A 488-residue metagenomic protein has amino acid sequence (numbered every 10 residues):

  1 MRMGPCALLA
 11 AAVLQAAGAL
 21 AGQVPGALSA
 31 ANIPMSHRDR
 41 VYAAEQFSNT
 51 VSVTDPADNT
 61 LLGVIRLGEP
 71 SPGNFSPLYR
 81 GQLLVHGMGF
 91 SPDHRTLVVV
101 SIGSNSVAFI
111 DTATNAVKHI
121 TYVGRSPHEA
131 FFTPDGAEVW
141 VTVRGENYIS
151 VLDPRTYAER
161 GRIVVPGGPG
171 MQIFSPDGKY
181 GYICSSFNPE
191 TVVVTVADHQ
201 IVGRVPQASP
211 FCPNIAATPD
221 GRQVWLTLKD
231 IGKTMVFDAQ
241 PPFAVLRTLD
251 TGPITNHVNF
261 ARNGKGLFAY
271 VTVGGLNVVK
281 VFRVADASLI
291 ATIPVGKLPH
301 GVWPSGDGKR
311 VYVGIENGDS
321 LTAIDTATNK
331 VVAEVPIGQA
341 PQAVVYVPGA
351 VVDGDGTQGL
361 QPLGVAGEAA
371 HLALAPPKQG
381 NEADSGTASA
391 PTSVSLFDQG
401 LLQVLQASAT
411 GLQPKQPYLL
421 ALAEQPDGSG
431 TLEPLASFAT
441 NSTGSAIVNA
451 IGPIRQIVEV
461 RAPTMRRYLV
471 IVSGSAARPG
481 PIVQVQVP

Functional and structural regions predicted by a protein language model:
M1-L8: Bacterial N-terminal signal peptides that target proteins for export
A12, G18-S389, G400, Q416 (+3 more regions): Predominantly soluble domains enriched in secretory-pathway, periplasmic, or organellar proteins
L401-L405: Structural beta-strand segments of beta-rich domains
A409-G411: Short, flexible loop/turn segments at beta-strand junctions in immunoglobulin-like and fibronectin type III
Q416-L422: Short beta-strand segments enriched for Tyr within beta-sheet-rich domains, predominantly fibronectin type III
E424-R466: Extended, polar beta-sheet/loop recognition surfaces of beta-rich domains that mediate binding to diverse ligands
L469-P479: Short, exposed beta-strand-loop hairpins at the edges of beta-sheets in extracellular/periplasmic proteins
R478-P488: Short beta-strand elements
